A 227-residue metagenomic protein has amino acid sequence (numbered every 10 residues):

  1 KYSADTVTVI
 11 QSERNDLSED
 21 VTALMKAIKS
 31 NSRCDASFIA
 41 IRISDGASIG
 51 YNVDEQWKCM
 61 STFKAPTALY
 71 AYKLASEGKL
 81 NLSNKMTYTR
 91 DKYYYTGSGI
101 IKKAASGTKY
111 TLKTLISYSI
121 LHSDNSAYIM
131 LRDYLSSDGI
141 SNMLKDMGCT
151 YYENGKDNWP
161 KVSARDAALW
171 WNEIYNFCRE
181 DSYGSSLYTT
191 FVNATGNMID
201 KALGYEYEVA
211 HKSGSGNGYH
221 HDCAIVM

Functional and structural regions predicted by a protein language model:
K1-Q56: Beta-lactamase-like hydrolase cores
D5-L17, V21, R90, K103-S186 (+1 more regions): Active-site-adjacent helix/loop patches that line small-molecule binding or acyl-intermediate pockets
S32-A36, D45-A47, L82-N84, S163 (+1 more regions): Envelope-exposed proteins and targeting segments
I43, S83-G99, S136: Acidic helix-start/capping segments at beta-turn-to-alpha-helix junctions
I43-D45, D54-Q56, L74, D91-Y93 (+1 more regions): Solvent-exposed coil/turn segments that connect beta secondary-structure elements in extracytoplasmic/periplasmic
G46, W57-M86, S119: Active-site SXXK
Y51-E55, Y94-A105: Charged, often glycine-rich, active-site loop that binds/positions anionic groups
I199-M227: Short, Gly/Ser/Thr-enriched beta-strand-loop segments that form substrate-interacting elements of hydrolase/peptidase
